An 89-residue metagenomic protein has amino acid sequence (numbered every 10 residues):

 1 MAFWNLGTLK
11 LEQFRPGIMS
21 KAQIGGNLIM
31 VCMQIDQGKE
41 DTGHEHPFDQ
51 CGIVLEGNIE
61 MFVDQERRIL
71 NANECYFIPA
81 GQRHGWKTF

Functional and structural regions predicted by a protein language model:
M1-N27: A short, N-terminal "cap"/entry segment at the start of jelly-roll beta-barrel domains of the cupin/DSBH fold
P16, V31-H46: Conserved short histidine dyad/triad with adjacent acidic residue
Q34-D36, H46-M61: Short, conserved beta-strand element in jelly-roll/cupin
T42, C51, E66-R68: Short, surface-exposed secondary-structure edge patches
N58-E60, R67, R83: Structural motif
E66-A80: Short acidic-glycine-tyrosine-enriched beta hairpin
A80-F89: Ligand-binding loop in jelly-roll beta-barrel domains
